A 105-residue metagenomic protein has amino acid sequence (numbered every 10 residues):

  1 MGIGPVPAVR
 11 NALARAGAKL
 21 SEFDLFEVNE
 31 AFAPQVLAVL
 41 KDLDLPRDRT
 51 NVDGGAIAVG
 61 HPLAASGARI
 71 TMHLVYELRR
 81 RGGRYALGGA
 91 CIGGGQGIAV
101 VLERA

Functional and structural regions predicted by a protein language model:
M1-A105: Claisen-condensing/thiolase-fold acyl-transfer catalytic domains that form or cleave C-C bonds in fatty acid
